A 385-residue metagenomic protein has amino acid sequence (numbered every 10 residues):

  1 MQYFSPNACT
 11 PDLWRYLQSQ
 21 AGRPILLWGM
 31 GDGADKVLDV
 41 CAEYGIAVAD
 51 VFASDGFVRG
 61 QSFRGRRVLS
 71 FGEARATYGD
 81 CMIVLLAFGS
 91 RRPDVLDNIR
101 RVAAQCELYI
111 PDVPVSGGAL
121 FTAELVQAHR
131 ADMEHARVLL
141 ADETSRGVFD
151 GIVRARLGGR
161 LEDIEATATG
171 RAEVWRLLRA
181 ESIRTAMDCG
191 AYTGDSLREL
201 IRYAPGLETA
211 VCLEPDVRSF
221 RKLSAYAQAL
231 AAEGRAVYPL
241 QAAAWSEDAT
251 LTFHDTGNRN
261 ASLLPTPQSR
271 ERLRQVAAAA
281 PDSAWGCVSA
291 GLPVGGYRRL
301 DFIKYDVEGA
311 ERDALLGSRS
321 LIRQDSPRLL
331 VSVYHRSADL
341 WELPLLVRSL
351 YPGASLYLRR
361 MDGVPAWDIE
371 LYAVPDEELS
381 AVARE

Functional and structural regions predicted by a protein language model:
M1-A49, S54-E385: Phosphate/nucleotide-binding beta-alpha loop and adjacent structural elements of enzyme active sites
